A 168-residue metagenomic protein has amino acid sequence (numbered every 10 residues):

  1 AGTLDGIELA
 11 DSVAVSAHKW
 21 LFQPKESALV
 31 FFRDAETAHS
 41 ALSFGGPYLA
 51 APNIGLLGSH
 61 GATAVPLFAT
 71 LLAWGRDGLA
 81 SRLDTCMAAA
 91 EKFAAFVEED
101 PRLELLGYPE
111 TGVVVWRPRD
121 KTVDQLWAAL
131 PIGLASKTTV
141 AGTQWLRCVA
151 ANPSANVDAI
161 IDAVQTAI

Functional and structural regions predicted by a protein language model:
A1-H39: Conserved PLP-enzyme active-site core in the AAT-like
E8, A62, D84, A88: Conserved active-site and cofactor/substrate-binding residues in soluble primary-metabolism enzymes
K19, F32-A38, A73-R76, E99 (+1 more regions): Short, well-ordered loop/turn and helix-capping segments at boundaries between secondary-structure elements and domains
G45-G46: Long, low-complexity intrinsically disordered regions enriched in Ser/Thr/Pro/Gly
A50-L56, R76-I168: Conserved C-terminal alpha-helix-loop-beta "cap" of PLP-dependent enzymes that closes/shapes the active-site mouth
N53-L72: PLP-dependent aminotransferase class I/II
